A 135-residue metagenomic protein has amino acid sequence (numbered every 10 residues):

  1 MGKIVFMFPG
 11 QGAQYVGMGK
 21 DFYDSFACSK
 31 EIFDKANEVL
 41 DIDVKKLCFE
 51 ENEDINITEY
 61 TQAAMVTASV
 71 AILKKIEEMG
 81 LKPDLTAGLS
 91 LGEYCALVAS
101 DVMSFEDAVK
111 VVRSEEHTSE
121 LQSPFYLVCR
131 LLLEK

Functional and structural regions predicted by a protein language model:
G2-A87: Helix-rich "cap/lid" substructures immediately adjacent to catalytic or cofactor-binding pockets
Q11-A13, E38-L40, S100-S119, R130: Alpha/beta catalytic cores of group-transfer enzymes, especially the acyltransferase/condensing modules of polyketide
K20-D24, S100-S104, L133: Short, glycine/charged-enriched secondary-structure capping and boundary segments
I72, E93-Y94, S104-F105: A short acidic, glycine/proline-enriched capping/turn motif at secondary-structure boundaries, especially helix N-cap
G88, G92: Gly/Ala-rich beta-loop-alpha elbow adjacent to hydrolase catalytic centers
C95-A99: Hydrolases whose catalytic domains are alpha/beta-hydrolase-1, hotdog thioesterase, or metallo-beta-lactamase-like
E120-K135: Positively charged, low-complexity/disordered segments
